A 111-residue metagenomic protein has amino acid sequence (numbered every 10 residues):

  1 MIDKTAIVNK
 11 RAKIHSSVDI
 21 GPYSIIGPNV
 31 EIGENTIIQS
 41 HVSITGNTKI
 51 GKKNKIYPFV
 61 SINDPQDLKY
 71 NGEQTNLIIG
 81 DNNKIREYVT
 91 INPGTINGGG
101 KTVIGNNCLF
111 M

Functional and structural regions predicted by a protein language model:
M1-I2, V8: N-terminal domain-start segments of secreted/luminal proteins
A6, A12, S17-I20, S24 (+12 more regions): A structural motif detector for beta-strand N-caps
R11, K69-N71, T75, N92-I96: Active-site beta->alpha loop and helix N-cap motifs at the rims of alpha/beta catalytic domains
